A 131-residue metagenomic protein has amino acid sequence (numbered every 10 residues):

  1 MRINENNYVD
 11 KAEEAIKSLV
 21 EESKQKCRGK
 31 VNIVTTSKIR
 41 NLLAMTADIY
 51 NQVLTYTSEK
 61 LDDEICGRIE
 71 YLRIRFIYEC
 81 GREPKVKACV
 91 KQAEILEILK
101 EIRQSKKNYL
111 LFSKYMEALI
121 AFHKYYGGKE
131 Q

Functional and structural regions predicted by a protein language model:
M1-Q131: Small/polar/charged residue-enriched interaction surfaces, especially the RNA/DNA-contacting tracks of RNP/CRISPR
